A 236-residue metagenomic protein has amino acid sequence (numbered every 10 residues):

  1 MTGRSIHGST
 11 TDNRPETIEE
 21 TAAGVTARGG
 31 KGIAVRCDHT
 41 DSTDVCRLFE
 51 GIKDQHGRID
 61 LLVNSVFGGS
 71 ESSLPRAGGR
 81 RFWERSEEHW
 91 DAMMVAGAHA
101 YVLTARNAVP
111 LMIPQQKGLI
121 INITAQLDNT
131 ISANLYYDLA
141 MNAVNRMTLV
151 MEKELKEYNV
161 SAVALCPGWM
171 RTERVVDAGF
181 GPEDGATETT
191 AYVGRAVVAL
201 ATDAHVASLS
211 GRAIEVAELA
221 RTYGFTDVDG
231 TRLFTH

Functional and structural regions predicted by a protein language model:
M1-H56, F67-E71, P75-R81, R85-H89: Short-chain dehydrogenase/reductase
G30-K31, R58-I59, M112-A125, E157-S161 (+1 more regions): Active-site loop of short-chain dehydrogenase/reductase
Q55-H56, G69-L74, N107-L119: A short helix-coil junction within the Rossmann-fold of NAD(P)-dependent oxidoreductases
L62-V66: Conserved hydrophobic beta-strands of the Rossmann-like cofactor-binding core in SDR/related NAD(P)H-dependent
G68-S72, G79-H89, M93, V102 (+2 more regions): Catalytic loop of short-chain dehydrogenase/reductase
A164, P182-H236: C-terminal helical subdomain
C166-D177: Short, flexible catalytic-loop segment of classical short-chain dehydrogenase/reductase
